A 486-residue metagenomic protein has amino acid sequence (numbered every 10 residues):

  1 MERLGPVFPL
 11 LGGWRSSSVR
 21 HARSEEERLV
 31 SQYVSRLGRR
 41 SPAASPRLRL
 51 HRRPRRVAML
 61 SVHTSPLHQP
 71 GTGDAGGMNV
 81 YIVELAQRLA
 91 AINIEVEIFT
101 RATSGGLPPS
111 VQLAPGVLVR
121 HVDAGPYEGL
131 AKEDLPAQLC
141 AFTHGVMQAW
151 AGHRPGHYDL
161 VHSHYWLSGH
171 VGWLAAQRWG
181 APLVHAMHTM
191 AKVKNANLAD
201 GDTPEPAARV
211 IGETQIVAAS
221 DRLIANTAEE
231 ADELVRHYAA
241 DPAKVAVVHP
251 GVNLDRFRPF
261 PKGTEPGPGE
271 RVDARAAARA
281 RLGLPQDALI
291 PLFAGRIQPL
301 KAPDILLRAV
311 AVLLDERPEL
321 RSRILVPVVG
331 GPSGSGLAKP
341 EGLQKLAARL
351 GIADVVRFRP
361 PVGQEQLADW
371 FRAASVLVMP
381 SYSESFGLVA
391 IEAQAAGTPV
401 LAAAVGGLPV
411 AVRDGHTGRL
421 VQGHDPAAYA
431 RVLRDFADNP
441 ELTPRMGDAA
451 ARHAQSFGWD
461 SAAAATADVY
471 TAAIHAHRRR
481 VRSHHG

Functional and structural regions predicted by a protein language model:
R15, L29-V119, R478, R482-H485: N-terminal subdomain of nucleotide-sugar transferases
E229, G251: Carbohydrate-associated surface elements
P285-K301, L307-V310, P327: Conserved donor-binding/catalytic core segment of Leloir-type glycosyltransferases
G330, A338-P361: Nucleotide-activated donor-binding/catalytic signature segment of Leloir-type glycosyltransferases, i.e., the conserved
P361-V362, D369-A374: Short alpha-helical donor nucleotide-sugar binding micro-motif in glycosyltransferases
Y382: Aromatic "clamp/platform" in nucleotide-sugar-dependent glycosyltransferases that forms part of the donor/acceptor
A390, P399-A402, V412: Short hydrophobic beta-strand element within catalytic cores of glycosyltransferases and related nucleotide-activated
D414-G415, R419-P426, D435-E441: Conserved acidic donor-binding segment of nucleotide-sugar-dependent glycosyltransferases
